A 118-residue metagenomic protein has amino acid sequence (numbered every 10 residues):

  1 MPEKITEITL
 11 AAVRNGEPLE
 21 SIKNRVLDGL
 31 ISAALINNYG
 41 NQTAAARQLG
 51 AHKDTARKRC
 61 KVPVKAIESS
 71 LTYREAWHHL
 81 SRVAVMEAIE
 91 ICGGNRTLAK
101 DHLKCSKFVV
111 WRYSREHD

Functional and structural regions predicted by a protein language model:
E3-D118: Bacterial C-terminal helix-turn-helix
